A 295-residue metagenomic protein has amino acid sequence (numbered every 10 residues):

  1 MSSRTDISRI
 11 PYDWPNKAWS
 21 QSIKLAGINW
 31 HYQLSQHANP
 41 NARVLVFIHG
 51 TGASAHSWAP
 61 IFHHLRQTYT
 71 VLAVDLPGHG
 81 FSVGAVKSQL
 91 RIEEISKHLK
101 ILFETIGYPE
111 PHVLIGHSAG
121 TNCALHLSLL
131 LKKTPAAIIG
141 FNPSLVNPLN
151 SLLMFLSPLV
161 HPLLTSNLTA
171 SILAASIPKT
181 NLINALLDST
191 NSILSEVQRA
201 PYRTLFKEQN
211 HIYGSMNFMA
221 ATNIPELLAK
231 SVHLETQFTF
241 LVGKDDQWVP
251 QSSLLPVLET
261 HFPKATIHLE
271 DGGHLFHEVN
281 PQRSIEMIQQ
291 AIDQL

Functional and structural regions predicted by a protein language model:
M1-L45, R66-Y69, S96, E104-E110 (+2 more regions): Alpha/beta-hydrolase fold catalytic core
W30, L149-M154, I172-V232: Conserved alpha/beta-hydrolase catalytic His-Asp/Glu region
Q33, A73-I115, A119: Active-site loop/oxyanion-hole signature of alpha/beta-hydrolase fold enzymes
L34-F81: Conserved HGGG/HGGXW glycine-rich cap/lid loop of the alpha/beta-hydrolase fold
H49-T51, G116-T121: Conserved alpha/beta-hydrolase "nucleophile elbow" surrounding the catalytic nucleophile
L129, P135-L168: Flexible "cap/lid" loop of the alpha/beta hydrolase fold
Q237-G272: Conserved loop-alpha-helix segment in the C-terminal half of the alpha/beta-hydrolase fold that carries the catalytic
G272-I285: Catalytic histidine-centered segment of alpha/beta-hydrolase-like enzymes
